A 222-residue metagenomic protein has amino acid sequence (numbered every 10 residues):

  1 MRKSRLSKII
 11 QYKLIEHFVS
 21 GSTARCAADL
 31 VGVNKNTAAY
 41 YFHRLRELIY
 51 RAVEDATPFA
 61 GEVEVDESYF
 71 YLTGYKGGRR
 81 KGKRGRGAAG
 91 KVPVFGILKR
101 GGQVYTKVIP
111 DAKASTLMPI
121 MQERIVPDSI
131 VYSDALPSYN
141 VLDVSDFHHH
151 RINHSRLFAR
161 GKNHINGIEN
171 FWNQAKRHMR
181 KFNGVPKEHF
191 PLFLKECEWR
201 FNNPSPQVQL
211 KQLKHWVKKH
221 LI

Functional and structural regions predicted by a protein language model:
M1-I222: Residue-level recognition of single "structural anchor" positions that define or cap local secondary structure
